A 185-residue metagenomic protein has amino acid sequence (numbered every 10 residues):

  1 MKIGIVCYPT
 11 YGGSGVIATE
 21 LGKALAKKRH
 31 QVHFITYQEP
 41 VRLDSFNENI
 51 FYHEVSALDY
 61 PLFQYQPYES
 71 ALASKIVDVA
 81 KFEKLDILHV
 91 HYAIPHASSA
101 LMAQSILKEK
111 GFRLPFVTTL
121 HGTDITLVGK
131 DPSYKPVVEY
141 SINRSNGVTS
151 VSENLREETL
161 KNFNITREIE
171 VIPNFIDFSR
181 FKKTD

Functional and structural regions predicted by a protein language model:
M1-V41, F46-E54: N-terminal subdomain of nucleotide-sugar transferases
Y8, L120-T123, P173-N174: Histidine-centered beta-alpha loop that forms part of the nucleotide-sugar donor binding/catalytic region in diverse
Q38, N154, F175: Carbohydrate-associated surface elements
E48-V77: A short, charged, and often flexible helix/loop element on the N-terminal side of the glycosyltransferase catalytic
I87-F112: An aromatic- and histidine-rich active-site surface loop
I106, L114-D131, G147: A short, histidine- and acid-enriched strand-loop-helix "catalytic/donor-clamping" loop that lines the nucleotide-sugar
V128-G129, L160, F175-D185: Acidic anion/phosphate-binding donor-loop and adjacent secondary structure in glycosyltransferase catalytic cores
D131-V148: Membrane-proximal helix-turn-helix segments that form the acceptor-binding/catalytic region of lipid-linked
